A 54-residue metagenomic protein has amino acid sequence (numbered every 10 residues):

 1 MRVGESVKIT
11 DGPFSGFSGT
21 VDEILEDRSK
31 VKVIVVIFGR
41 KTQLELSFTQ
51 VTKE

Functional and structural regions predicted by a protein language model:
G4, G16: Short coil/loop residues immediately preceding or within conserved phosphate-binding loops of NTP-utilizing enzyme
G12-F14, I24-S29: Short, conserved beta-turn/loop elements at beta-strand boundaries and strand-helix junctions
S15, V35: Short glycine- and Lys/Arg-enriched binding-loop motifs that mark or flank ligand-binding interfaces
G19, G39: Residue-level signature of catalytic and energy-coupling elements of molecular machines, predominantly ATP/GTP-dependent
K30-I34, R40-V51: A short macromolecule-binding patch
